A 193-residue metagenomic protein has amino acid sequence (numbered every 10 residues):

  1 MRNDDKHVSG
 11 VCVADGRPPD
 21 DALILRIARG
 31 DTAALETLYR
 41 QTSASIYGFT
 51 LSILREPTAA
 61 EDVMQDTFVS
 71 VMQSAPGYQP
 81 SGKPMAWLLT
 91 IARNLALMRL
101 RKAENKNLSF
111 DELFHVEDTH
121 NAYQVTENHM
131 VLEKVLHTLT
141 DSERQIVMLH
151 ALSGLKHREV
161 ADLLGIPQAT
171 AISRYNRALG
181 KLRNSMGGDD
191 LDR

Functional and structural regions predicted by a protein language model:
R2-D5, G16-R17, M98, N105-K134 (+1 more regions): Internal acidic/polar
N3, V13-A14, R26-T37, Y47-D66 (+1 more regions): Short, charged helix-capping/linker segments at alpha-helix termini
A28-R29, R55-P57, Q65-K83, K102-N105: Sigma70-family region 2
Q41-A44, S52-R55, M148-L155: Short helix-capping/turn signature of helix-turn-helix
G48, D62-V69, G82-N94: Structural recognition of an alpha-helix C-terminal capping motif at a helix-to-coil junction
T50, R101-K102, L139, L179-R193: Short, Lys/Arg-enriched C-terminal cap helix and immediately downstream tail that follows
Q73-P80, L89-F110, V125: Arg/Lys-rich amphipathic alpha helix in sigma70-family domain 2
K134-Q145, S153-S173, K181-N184: Helix-turn-helix DNA-binding module
